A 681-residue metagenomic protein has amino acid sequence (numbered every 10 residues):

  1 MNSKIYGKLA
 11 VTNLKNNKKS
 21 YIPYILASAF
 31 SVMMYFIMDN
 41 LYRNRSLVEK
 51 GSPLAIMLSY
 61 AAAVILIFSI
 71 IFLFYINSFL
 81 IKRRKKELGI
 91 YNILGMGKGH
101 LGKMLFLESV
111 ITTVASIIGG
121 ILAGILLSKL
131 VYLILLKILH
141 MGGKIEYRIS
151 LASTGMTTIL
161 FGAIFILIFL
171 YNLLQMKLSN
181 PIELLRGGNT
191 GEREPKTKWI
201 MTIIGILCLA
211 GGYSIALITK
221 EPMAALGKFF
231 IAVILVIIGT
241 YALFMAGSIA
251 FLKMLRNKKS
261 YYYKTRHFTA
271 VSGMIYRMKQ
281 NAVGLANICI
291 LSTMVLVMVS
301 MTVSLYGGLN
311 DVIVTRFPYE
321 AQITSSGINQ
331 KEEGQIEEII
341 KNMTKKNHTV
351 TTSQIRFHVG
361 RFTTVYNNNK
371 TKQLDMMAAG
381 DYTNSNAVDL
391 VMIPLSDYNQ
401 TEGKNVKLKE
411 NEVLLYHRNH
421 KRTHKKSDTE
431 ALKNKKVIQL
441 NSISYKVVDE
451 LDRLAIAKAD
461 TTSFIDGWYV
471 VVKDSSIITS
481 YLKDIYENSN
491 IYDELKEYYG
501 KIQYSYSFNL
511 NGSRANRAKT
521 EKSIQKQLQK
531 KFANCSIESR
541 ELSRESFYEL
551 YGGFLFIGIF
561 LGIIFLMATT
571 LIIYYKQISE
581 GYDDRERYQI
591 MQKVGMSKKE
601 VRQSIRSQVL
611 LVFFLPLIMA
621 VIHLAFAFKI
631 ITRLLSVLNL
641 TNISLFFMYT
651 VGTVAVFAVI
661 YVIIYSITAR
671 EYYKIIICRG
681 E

Functional and structural regions predicted by a protein language model:
M1-V32, E194-W199, C208, F244-S292 (+2 more regions): N-terminal Sec/SRP start-transfer signal
S3-I5, L178-E192, Y582-D583, Y673-E681: Short cytosolic juxtamembrane segments of multi-pass membrane proteins
K18-S46, P53-G89, S109-A123, I203-I204 (+5 more regions): Hydrophobic alpha-helical transmembrane segments of multi-pass inner-membrane transport and secretion
N40-G51, I121-S153, A210-G227, P616-R679: Short helix-loop junctions at transmembrane helix boundaries
Y75, R83, Q175, E221 (+4 more regions): Juxtamembrane interface at the cytosolic side of transmembrane helices
I111-L255: Hydrophobic alpha-helical segments
I313-T324, K331-M567: Basic-flanked hydrophobic alpha-helices used for secretion and membrane insertion
